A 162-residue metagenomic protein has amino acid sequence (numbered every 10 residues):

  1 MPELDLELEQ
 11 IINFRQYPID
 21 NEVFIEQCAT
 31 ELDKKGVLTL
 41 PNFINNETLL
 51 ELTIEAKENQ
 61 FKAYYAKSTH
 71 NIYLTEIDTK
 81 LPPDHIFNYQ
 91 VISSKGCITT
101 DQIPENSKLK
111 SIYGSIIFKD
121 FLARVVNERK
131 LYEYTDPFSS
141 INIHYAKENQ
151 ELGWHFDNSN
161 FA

Functional and structural regions predicted by a protein language model:
M1-K34: Fe(II)/2-oxoglutarate
C28, G36, E51-T53: A structural signal for short hydrophobic/aromatic patches embedded in well-ordered alpha helices
L38-I44: Short amphipathic
I44-E47, E51-F61, P83-D136: Signature of the catalytic double-stranded beta-helix
A66-S94: Charged, glycine/proline-rich intrinsically disordered loops and linkers
V126, N142-D157: Conserved short histidine dyad/triad with adjacent acidic residue
P137-I141: Short, conserved phosphate-binding/catalytic loop or strand-edge motifs used in phosphoryl-/nucleotidyl-transfer
A162: Catalytic core of Fe(II)/2-oxoglutarate
